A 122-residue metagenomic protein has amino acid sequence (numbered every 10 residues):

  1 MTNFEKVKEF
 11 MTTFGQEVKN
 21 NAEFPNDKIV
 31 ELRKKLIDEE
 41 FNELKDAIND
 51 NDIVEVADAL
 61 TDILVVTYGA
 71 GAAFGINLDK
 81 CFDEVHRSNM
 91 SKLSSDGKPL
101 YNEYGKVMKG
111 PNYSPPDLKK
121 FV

Functional and structural regions predicted by a protein language model:
M1-V122: Flexible "arm" and connector segments at domain edges
